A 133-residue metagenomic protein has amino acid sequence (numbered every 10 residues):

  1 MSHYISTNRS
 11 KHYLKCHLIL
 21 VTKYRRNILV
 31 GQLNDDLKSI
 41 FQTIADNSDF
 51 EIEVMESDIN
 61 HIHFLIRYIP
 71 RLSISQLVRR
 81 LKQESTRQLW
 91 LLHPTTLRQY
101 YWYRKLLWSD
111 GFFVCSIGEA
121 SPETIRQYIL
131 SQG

Functional and structural regions predicted by a protein language model:
M1-G133: Basic nucleic-acid-binding interfaces
